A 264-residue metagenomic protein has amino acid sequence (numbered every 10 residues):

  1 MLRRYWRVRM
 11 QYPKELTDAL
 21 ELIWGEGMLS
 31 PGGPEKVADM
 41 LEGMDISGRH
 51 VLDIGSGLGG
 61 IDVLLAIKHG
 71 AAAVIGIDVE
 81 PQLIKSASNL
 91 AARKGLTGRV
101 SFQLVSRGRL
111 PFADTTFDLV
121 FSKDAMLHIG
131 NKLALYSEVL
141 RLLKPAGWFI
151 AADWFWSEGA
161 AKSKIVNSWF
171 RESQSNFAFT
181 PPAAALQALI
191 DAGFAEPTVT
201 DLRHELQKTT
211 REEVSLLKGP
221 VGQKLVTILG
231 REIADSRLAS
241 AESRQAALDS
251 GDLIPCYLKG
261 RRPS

Functional and structural regions predicted by a protein language model:
S30-S47: Conserved alpha-helix/loop element of class I SAM-dependent methyltransferases that forms part of the SAM/SAH-binding
L52, L58-R109: Class I SAM-dependent methyltransferase SAM/SAH-binding core
G108-L119: A short acidic, Gly/Pro-enriched loop at the edge of an enzyme's catalytic core that lines a small-molecule cofactor
L119-N131: A short SAM/SAH-binding and catalytic strip from SAM-dependent methyltransferases
L133-W148: A short glycine-rich, Lys/Arg-flanked "PGG" loop and its adjoining helix->strand segment in the class I
W154-N176: Short, glycine-/aromatic-enriched active-site segment of Class I SAM-dependent methyltransferases
A178-A192: Short alpha-helix
T198-S264: Conserved Class I S-adenosyl-L-methionine
